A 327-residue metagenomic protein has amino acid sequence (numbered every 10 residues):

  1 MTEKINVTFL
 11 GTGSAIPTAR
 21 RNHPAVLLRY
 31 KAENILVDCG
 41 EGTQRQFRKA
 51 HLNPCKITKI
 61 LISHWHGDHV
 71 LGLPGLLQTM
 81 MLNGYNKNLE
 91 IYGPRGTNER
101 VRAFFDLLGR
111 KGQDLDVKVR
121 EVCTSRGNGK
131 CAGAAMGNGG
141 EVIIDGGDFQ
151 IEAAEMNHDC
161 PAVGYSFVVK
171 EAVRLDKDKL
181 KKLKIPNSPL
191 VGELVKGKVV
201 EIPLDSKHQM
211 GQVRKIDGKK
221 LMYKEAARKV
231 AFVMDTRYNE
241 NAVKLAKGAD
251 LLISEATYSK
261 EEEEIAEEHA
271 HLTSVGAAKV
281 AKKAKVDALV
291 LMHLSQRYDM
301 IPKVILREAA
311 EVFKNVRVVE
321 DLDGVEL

Functional and structural regions predicted by a protein language model:
T2-A50, K56, N86-N88, Y165-F167 (+3 more regions): Conserved beta-strand hairpin/beta-sheet module of binuclear metal-dependent hydrolase folds, prominently
V7, D38, F47, H64 (+8 more regions): Divalent metal-coordination and catalytic microenvironments
T18, I144-F232, T236-K244, L251: Active-site-proximal loop/helix segment associated with metal-binding centers of metalloenzymes
V37-G40, I57-W65, G93-P94, V230-T236 (+3 more regions): Active-site neighborhood of phospho(di)ester-bond hydrolases with catalytic His/Asp-centered motifs
G42-Y92, D116, E121: Active-site metal-binding motif and surrounding structural segment of the metallo-beta-lactamase
L73-T79, F104, D299-E308: Metal-dependent catalytic neighborhoods of phosphoester/phosphodiester hydrolases
Y85-L89, R95-R126: Active-site neighborhood of divalent metal-dependent phosphoester bond hydrolases
V122, R126, Y238-L327: Binuclear metal-ion centers of metallo-dependent hydrolases, dominated by the metallo-beta-lactamase
